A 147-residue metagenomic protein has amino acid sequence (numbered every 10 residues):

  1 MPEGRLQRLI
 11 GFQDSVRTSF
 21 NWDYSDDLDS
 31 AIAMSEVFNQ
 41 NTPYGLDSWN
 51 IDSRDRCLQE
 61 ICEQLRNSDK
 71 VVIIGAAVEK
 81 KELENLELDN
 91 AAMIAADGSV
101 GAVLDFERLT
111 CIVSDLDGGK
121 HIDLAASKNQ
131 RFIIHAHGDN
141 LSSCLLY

Functional and structural regions predicted by a protein language model:
M1-D26: Extreme N-terminal leader/targeting regions
R5-G11, A92-I94, V103: Generic ordered-secondary-structure signal
D27, I32, V37-Q40, Y44-D52 (+4 more regions): Acidic/Gly/His-enriched mid-domain segments of enzyme catalytic cores or analogous surface patches that mediate
E60-C62, E82-L83: Generic recognition of flexible, low-complexity loop/linker segments
D69-K70, G75-A77, E82-L83: Zymogen propeptides
I73, I94-A95: Short hydrophobic beta-strand that contains or immediately precedes a catalytic carboxylate
L83-D89: Glycine-rich beta-alpha loop segments
